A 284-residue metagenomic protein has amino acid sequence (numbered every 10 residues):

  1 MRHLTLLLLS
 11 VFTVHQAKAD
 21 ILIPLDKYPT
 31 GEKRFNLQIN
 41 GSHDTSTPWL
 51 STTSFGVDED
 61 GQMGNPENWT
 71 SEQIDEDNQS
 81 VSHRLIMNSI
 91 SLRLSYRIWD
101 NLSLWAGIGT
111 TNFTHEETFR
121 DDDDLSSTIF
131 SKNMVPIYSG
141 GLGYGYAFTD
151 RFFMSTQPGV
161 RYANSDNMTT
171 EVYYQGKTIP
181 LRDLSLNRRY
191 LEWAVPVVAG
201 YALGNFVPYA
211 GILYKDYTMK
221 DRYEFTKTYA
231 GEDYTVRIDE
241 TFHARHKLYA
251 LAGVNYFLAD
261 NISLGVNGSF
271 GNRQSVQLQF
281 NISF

Functional and structural regions predicted by a protein language model:
A19-D100: Short glycine/proline- and aromatic-enriched beta-strand/turn motifs that initiate or cap beta-hairpins
K33-F35, R84-I90, T128, K132-Y138 (+4 more regions): Residues that define the transmembrane beta-barrel architecture of outer-membrane proteins
G41-T47, I108-T114, Y146, V160-D166 (+4 more regions): Transmembrane beta-strands of outer-membrane beta-barrel pores
P48-G56, T114-L125, D166-Q175, K220-Y229 (+1 more regions): Outer-membrane beta-barrel translocator domains and adjoining extracellular loop/strand segments of Gram-negative
D75-S80, D121-S131, I179-L186, T235-T241 (+1 more regions): Extracellular loop and loop/strand-boundary signature of outer-membrane beta-barrel proteins
L92-Y96, G140-Y144, V160, V195-Y201 (+4 more regions): Residues on the lipid-exposed face of transmembrane beta-strands in outer-membrane beta-barrel proteins
N101-L104, T149-M154, N205-P208, L258-L264: Repeated loop/turn-to-beta-strand initiation elements of outer-membrane beta-barrel proteins
R151-K227: Detector for outer-membrane/organellar transmembrane beta-barrel domains, recognizing the amphipathic beta-strand
